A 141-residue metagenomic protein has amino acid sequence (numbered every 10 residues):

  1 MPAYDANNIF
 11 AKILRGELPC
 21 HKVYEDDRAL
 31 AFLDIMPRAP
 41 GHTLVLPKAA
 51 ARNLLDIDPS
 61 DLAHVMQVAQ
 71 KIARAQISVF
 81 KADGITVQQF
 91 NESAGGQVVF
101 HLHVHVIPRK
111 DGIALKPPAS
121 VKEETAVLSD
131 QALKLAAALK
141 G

Functional and structural regions predicted by a protein language model:
M1-G141: HIT superfamily nucleotide-processing domains
